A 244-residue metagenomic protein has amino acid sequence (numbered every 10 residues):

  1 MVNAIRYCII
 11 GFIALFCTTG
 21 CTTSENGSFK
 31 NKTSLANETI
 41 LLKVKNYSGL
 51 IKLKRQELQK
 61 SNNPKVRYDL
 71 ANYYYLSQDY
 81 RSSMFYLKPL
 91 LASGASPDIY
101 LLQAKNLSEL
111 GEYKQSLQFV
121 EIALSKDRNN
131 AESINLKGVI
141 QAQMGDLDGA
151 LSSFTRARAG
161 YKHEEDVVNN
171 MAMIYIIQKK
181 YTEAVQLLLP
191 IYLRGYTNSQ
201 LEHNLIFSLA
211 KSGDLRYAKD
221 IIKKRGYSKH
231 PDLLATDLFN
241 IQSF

Functional and structural regions predicted by a protein language model:
C17-F85: N-terminal leader/linker segments that initiate helical-solenoid repeat arrays
G27-S28, R194-F244: Terminal, low-structured helical/coil segments at or just beyond the last alpha-helical repeat
N31, P64-K65, S96-D98, A131-E132 (+4 more regions): Helix-start (N-cap) detector for alpha-helical repeat units in TPR-like alpha-solenoids, especially tetratricopeptide
K43-R55, Q78-Y86, L110-I122, M144-R156 (+2 more regions): Structural signature of tandem alpha-helical TPR/SEL1-like repeats, specifically the intra-repeat loop/turn
S61-N62, G94-A95, R128, K162 (+2 more regions): Short coil turns that delineate tetratricopeptide repeat
D69, L102-Q103, L136, N170 (+1 more regions): Canonical tetratricopeptide repeat
